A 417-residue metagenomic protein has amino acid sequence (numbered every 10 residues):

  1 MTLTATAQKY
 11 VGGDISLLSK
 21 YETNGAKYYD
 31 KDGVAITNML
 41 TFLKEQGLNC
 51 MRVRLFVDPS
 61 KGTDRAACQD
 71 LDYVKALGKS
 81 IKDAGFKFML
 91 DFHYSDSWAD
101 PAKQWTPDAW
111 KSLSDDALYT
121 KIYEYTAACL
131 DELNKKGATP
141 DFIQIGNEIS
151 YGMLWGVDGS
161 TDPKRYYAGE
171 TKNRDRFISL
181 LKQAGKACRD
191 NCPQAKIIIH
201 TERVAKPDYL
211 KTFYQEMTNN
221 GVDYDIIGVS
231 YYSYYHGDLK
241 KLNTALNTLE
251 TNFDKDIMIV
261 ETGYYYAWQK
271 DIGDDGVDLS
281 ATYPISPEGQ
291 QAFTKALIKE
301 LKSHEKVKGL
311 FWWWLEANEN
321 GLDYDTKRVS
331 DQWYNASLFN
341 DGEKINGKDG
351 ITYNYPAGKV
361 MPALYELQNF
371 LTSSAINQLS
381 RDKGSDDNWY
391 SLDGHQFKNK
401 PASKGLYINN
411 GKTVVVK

Functional and structural regions predicted by a protein language model:
M1-Q8: Bacterial Sec-dependent N-terminal signal peptides
Q8-F42: Boundary/entry segment of secreted carbohydrate-active catalytic domains
Y21-E22, A26-V34, D58-D72, S150-M153 (+3 more regions): Acidic-and-aromatic substrate-binding clefts and catalytic sites of carbohydrate-active enzymes
T37-L40, D175, K186, D190-I197 (+2 more regions): Glycoside hydrolase catalytic-domain groove-lining segments
T41-K196, E202: Substrate-binding cleft and catalytic face of glycoside hydrolase catalytic domains, especially the flexible beta-alpha
P163, T248, A267-E300, H304-N377: Aromatic-rich peripheral "rim/lid" segments of glycoside hydrolase catalytic domains that contact and position glycan
T372-D393: Residue-level detector of functionally pivotal "anchor" positions at catalytic/ligand-binding pockets or at interdomain
L406-K417: C-terminal tail/sorting-segment detector
